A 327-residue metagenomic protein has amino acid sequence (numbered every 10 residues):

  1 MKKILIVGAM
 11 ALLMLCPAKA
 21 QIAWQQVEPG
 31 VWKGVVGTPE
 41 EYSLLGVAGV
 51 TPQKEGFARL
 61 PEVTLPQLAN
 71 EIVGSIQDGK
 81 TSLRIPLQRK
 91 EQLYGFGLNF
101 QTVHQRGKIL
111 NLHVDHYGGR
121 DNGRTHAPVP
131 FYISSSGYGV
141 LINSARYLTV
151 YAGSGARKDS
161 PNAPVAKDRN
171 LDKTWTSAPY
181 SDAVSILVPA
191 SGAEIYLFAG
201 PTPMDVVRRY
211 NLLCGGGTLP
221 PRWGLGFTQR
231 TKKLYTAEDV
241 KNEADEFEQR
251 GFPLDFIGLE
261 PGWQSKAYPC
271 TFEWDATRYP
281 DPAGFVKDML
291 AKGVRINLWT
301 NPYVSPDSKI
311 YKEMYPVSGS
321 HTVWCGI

Functional and structural regions predicted by a protein language model:
M1-I4: Positively charged n-region of N-terminal signal peptides that target proteins for export
I6-V7, Q264: Short amphipathic alpha-helical "recognition" segments used for binding
V7-M14: Bacterial N-terminal signal peptides
L15, G97-L98, G226: Glycine-centered flexibility motif
C16-A20: Sec/Tat signal peptide C-region and signal peptidase I cleavage site
Q21-P221, T231-K233, A237-E238, A244-Q249: Catalytic and substrate-binding clefts that recognize carbohydrates or anionic sugar/phosphate headgroups
G215-I327: Aromatic-lined carbohydrate-binding/catalytic grooves of carbohydrate-active enzymes
